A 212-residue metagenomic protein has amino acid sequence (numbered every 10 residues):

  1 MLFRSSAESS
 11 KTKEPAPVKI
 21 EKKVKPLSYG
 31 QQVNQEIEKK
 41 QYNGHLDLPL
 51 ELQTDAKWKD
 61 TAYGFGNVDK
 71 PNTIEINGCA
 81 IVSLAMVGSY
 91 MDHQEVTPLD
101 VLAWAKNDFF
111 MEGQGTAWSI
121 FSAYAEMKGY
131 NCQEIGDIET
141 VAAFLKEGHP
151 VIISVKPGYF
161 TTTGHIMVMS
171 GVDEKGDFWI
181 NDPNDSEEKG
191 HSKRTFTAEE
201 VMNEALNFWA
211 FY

Functional and structural regions predicted by a protein language model:
M1-F109: Active-site-adjacent structural segments surrounding the nucleophilic cysteine of cysteine proteases and isopeptidases
E14-P26, N43-L46, L52, V172-Y212: Noncatalytic regulatory segments and standalone regulatory/sensor domains
A80-G88, P98-L102, W118-S122, I138 (+2 more regions): Extracytoplasmic/secreted envelope proteins and their assembly/folding machinery, especially bacterial periplasmic
A85, P157, N184: Residue-level signal for short, function-critical loop segments
E95-G136: Mid-length scaffold segments of soluble, non-membrane domains
W104, D108, Y124, F144 (+1 more regions): Residues that form generic nucleotide/phosphate-binding pockets
G113-T116, F160-H165, E188-G190: Extracytoplasmic/secreted cell-surface and envelope-processing proteins
Q133-F178: Active-site-adjacent substructure of cysteine-protease-like catalytic cores
